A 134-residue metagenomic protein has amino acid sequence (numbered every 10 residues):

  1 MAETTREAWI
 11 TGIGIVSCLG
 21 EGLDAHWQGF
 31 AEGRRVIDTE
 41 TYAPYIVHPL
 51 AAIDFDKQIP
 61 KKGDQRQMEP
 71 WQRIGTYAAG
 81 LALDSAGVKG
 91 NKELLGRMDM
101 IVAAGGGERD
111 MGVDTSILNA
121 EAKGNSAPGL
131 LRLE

Functional and structural regions predicted by a protein language model:
M1-E134: Conserved "HGTGT" condensation-loop signature of ketosynthase/thiolase-family condensing enzymes that catalyze
